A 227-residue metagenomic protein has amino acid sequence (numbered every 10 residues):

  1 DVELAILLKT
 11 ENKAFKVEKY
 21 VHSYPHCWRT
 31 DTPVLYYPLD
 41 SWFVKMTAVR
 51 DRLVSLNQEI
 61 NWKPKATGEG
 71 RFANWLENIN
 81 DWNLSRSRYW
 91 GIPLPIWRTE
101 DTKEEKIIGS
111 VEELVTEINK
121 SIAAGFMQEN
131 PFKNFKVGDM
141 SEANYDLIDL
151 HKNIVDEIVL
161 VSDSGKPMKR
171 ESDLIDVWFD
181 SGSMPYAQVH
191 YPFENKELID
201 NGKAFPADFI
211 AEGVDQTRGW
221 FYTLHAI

Functional and structural regions predicted by a protein language model:
D1-V137, L150: Residue patterns forming the tRNA-binding/recognition surfaces of aminoacyl-tRNA synthetases and related DALR
R88-W90, E117-I118, G125-I227: Alpha-helical recognition segments enriched in aromatics with Gly/Pro capping that present substrate-recognition
